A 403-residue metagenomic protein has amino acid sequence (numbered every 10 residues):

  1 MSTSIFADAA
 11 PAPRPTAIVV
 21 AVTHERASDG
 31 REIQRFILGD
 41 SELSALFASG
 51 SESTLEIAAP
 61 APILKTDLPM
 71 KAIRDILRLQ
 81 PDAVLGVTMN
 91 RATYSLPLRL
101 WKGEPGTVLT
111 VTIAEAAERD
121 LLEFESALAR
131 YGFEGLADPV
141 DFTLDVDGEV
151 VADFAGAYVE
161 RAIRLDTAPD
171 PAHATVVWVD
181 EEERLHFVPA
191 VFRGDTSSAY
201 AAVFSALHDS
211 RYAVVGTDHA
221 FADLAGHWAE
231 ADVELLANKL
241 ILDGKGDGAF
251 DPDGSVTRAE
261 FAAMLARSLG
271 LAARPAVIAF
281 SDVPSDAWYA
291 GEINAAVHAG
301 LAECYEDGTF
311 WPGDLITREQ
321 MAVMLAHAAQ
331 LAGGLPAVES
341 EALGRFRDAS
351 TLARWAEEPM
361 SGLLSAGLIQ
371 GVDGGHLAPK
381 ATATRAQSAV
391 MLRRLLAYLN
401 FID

Functional and structural regions predicted by a protein language model:
M1-R31, F133-K239: Proteolytic cleavage junctions
R26-E182: Proteolytic processing hotspots in large secreted/extracellular or virion-associated proteins and select intracellular
P189-T196, S205-A231, D243-A259, L265-E292 (+4 more regions): Feature responds to low-complexity, polar/acidic, surface-exposed segments characteristic of secreted/exported proteins
A237, V297-H298, Y305, L364: Alpha-helix C-terminal capping/helix-coil junction sites
